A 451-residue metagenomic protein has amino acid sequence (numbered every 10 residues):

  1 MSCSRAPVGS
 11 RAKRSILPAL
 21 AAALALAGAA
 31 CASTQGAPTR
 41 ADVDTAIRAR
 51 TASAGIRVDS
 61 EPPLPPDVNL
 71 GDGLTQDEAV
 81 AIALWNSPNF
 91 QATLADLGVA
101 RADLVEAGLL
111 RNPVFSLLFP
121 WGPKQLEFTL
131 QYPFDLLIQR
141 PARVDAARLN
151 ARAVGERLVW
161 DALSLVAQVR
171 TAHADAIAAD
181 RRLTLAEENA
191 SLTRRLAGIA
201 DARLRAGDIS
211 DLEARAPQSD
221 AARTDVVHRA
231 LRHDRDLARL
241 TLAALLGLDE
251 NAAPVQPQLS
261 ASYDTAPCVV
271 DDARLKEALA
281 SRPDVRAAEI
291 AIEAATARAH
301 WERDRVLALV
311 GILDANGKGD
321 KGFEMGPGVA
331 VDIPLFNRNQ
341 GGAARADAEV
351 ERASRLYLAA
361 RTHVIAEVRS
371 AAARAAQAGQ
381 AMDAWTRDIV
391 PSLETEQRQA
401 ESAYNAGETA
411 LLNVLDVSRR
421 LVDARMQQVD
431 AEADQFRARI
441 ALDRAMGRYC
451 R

Functional and structural regions predicted by a protein language model:
S2-W85, R232-E277, D443-R451: Terminal intrinsically disordered/low-complexity segments used for targeting and assembly
R14, A32, R140, W160-E277 (+4 more regions): Periplasmic alpha-helical coiled-coil/stalk elements that build and connect Gram-negative outer-membrane
A32-R50, A81-L136, R239-L248, L275-G341 (+5 more regions): A small-residue-enriched
N69, D77-N86, A146, I209 (+3 more regions): Amphipathic alpha-helical coiled-coil scaffold segments and their short linker/junction regions
L94, D145-R148, D211-S219, L411-R419: Short, charged, amphipathic alpha-helical segments
S210, V364, A371, G407-L411: Alpha-helical heptad-repeat coiled-coil segments that mediate oligomerization/polymerization in large
R223-N251, L356, A360, E394-R448: Short segments within alpha-helical structural elements
